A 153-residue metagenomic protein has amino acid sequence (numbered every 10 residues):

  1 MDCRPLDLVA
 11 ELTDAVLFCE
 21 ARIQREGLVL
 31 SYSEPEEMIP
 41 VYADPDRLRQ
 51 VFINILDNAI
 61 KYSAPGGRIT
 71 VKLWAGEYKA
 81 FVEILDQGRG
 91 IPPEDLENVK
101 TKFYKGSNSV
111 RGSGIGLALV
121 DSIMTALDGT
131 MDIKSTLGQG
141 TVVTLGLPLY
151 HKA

Functional and structural regions predicted by a protein language model:
M1, P40-A43: Conserved micro-motifs of the catalytic ATP-binding
D2-E20: A conserved beta-strand-to-alpha-helix junction within the catalytic ATP-binding
R4-D7, Q24, V29-I39: Conserved catalytic submotifs in the C-terminal HATPase_c
L8, G90-N98: Short helix N-cap motif at coil->helix boundaries in the Bergerat
A59-I60: Short helix-loop "hinge" at the ATP-lid/N-box region of the Bergerat-fold HATPase_c
G66-Y78: Short beta-strand/loop element within the Bergerat-fold HATPase_c
D128-K134: Glycine-rich ATP-binding loops of the HATPase_c
